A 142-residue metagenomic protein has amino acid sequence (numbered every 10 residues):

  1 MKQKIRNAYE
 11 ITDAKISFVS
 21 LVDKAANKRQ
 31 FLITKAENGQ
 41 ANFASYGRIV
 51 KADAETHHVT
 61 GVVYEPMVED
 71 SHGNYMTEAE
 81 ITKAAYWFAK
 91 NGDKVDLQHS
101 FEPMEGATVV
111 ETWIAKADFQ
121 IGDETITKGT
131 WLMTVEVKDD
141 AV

Functional and structural regions predicted by a protein language model:
M1-V142: Signature of dsDNA virion morphogenesis modules
